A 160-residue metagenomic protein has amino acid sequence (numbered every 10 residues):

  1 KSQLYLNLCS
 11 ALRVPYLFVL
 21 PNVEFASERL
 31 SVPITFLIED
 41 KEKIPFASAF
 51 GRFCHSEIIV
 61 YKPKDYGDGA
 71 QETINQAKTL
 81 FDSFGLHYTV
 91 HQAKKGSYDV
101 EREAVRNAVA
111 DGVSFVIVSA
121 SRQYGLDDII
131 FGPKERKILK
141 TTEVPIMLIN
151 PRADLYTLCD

Functional and structural regions predicted by a protein language model:
K1, K43, V100-E101, F131: Amphipathic coiled-coil/heptad-repeat helices and related helical stalk/stem segments that mediate oligomerization
K1-V23, V109-D111, F115-L158: Gly/Ser-rich helix-loop-strand patches that form or flank binding pockets for ribonucleotide-derived cofactors
S2, N7-L12, N22-Y61, G67-F84 (+1 more regions): Short acidic/Ser/Thr-enriched loop-to-helix initiation segments
Y16, I58, Y88-T89, I146: Hydrophobic anchor at the start of a short beta-strand that flanks the dinucleotide cofactor-binding loop
D40, S97-Y98, D128: A conditional alpha-helix N-cap/helix-loop micro-motif detector
K64, V90-Y98: Short beta->alpha junction loops
D82-Q92: Nucleotide-activated donor-binding/catalytic signature segment of Leloir-type glycosyltransferases, i.e., the conserved
S97-V109: A short, acidic, amphipathic alpha-helical segment used as a generic capping/interface helix at domain edges
